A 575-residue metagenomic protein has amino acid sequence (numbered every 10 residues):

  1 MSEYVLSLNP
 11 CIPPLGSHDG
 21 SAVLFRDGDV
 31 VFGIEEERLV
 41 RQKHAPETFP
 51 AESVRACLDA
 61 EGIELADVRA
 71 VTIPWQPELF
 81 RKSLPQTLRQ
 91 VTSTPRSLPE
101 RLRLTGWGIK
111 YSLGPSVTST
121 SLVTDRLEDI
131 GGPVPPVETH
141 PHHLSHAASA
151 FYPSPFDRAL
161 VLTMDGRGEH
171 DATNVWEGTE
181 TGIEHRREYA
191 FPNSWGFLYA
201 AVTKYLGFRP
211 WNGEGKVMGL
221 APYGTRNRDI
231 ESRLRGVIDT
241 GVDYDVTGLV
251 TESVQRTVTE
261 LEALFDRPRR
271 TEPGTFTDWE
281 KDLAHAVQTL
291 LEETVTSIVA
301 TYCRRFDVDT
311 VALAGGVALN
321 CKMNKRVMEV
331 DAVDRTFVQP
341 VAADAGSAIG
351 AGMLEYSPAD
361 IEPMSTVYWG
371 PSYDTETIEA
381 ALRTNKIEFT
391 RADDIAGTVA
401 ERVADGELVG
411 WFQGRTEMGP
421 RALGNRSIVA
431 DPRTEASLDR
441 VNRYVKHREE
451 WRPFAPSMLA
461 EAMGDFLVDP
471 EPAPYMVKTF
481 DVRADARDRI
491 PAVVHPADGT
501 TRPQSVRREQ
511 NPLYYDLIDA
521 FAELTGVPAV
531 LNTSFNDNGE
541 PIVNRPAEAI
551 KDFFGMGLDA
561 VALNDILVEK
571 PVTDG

Functional and structural regions predicted by a protein language model:
Y4, C11-H44, R101, T124-E128 (+7 more regions): Flexible beta->alpha loop and helix N-cap segments adjacent to enzyme active/binding sites
R38-I63, V295: N-terminal phosphate-binding loop and adjacent alpha-helix
T48-A60, V71-W75, L517, T525-V527: Short HxH-centered metal-ligating active-site micro-motif
P50, S119, V287, L291 (+1 more regions): Hydrophobic (often cysteine-bearing) scaffold residues that line and stabilize catalytic clefts of nucleotide/cofactor
S53-R69, G131, V299-D307: Phosphate/pyrophosphate-binding loops at sites that engage ATP/ADP/AMP, CoA/4′-phosphopantetheine, polyphosphate
A60, E64-T124, A148-S149: Short beta-strand-loop/turn "lid" adjacent to the catalytic site in phosphate-handling enzymes
E272-I298: Adenine-nucleotide phosphate-binding core of ATP-dependent small-molecule kinases
